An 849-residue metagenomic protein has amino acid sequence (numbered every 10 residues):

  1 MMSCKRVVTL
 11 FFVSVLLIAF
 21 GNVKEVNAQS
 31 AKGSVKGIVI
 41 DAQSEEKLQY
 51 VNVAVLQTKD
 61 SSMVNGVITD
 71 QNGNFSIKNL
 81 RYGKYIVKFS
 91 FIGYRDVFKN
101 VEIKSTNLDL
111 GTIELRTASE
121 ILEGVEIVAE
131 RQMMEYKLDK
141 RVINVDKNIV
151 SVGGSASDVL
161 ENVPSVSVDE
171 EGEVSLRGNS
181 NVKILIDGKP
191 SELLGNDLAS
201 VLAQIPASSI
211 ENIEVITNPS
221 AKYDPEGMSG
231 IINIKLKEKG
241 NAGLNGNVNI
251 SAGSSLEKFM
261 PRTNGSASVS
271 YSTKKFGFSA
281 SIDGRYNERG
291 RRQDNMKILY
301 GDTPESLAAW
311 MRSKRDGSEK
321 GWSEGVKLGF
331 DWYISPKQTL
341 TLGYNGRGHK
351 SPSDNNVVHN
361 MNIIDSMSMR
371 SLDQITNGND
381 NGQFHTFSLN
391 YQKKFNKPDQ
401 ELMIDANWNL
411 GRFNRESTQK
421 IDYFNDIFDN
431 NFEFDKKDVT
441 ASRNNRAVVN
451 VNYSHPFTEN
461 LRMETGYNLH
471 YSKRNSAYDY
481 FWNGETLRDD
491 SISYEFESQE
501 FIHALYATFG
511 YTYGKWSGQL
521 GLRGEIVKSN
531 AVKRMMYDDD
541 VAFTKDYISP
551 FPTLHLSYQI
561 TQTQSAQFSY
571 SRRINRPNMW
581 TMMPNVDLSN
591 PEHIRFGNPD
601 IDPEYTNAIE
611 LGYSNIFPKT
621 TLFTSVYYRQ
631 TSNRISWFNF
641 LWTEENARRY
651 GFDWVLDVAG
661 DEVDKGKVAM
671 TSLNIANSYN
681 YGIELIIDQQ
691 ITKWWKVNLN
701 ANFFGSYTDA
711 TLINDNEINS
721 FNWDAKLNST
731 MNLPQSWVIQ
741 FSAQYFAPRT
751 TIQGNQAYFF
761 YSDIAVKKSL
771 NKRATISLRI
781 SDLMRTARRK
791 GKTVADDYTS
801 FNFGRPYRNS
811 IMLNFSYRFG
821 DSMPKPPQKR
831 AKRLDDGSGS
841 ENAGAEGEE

Functional and structural regions predicted by a protein language model:
I40, S44, V51-L56, S90-I92 (+5 more regions): Short, acidic, small-residue-rich periplasmic hinge/interaction motif at the N-terminus of Gram-negative outer-membrane
T58-N74: Short, acidic Ser/Thr/Gly-rich low-complexity loop/linker segments typical of extracellular and cell-surface proteins
K78, N162, P190-T217: Short acidic/polar hinge/loop motifs at secondary-structure boundaries that mediate gating or recognition
G111-E114, A156-V159, L198-V201, V215 (+2 more regions): N-terminal periplasmic accessory domains that precede and gate Gram-negative outer-membrane beta-barrel machines
P225-I232, G240-D294, K320-E324: Outer-membrane beta-barrel translocator/receptor signature
G325-H349, T376-R534, Q559, T563 (+2 more regions): Face-selective signature of the C-terminal outer-membrane beta-barrel domain
K437-D438, R446-N450, I492-Y494, Q499 (+6 more regions): Outer membrane beta-barrel strand-and-loop segments of large Gram-negative receptors, especially TonB-dependent
K528-N530, Q562-A608, Y628-V663, R749 (+1 more regions): Surface-exposed extracellular loop regions of Gram-negative outer-membrane beta-barrel proteins, predominantly
